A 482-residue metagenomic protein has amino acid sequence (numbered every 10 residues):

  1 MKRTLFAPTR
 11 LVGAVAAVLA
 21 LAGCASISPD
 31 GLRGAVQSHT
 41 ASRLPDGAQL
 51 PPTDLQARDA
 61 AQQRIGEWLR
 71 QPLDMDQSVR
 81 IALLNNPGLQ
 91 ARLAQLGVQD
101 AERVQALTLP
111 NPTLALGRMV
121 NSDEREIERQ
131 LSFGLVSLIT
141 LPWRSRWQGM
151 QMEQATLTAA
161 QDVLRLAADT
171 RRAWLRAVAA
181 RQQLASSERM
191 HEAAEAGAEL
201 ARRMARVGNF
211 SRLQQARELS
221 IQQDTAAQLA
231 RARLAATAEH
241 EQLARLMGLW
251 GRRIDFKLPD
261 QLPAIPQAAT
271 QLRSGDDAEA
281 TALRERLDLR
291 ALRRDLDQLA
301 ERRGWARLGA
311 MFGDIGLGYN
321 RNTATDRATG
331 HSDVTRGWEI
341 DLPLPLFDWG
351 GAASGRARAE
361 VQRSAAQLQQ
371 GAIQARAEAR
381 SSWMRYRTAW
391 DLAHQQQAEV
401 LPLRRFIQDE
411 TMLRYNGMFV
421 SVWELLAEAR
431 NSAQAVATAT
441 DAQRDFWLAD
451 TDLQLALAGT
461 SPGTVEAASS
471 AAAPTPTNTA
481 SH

Functional and structural regions predicted by a protein language model:
M1-I81, R233-D277, T281, Q454-H482: Terminal intrinsically disordered/low-complexity segments used for targeting and assembly
R3, A25, L141, L157-T281 (+5 more regions): Periplasmic alpha-helical coiled-coil/stalk elements that build and connect Gram-negative outer-membrane
A25-A48, R80-S137, H240, A244-L249 (+5 more regions): A small-residue-enriched
L93, R146-G149, R212-I221, V422-R430: Short, charged, amphipathic alpha-helical segments
F133-I139, W143-G149: Short, Lys/Arg-rich amphipathic alpha-helical interaction segments that bind nucleic acids or acidic protein surfaces
S211, A375, S382, M418-V422: Alpha-helical heptad-repeat coiled-coil segments that mediate oligomerization/polymerization in large
D224-R252, Q367, L401-P462: Short segments within alpha-helical structural elements
